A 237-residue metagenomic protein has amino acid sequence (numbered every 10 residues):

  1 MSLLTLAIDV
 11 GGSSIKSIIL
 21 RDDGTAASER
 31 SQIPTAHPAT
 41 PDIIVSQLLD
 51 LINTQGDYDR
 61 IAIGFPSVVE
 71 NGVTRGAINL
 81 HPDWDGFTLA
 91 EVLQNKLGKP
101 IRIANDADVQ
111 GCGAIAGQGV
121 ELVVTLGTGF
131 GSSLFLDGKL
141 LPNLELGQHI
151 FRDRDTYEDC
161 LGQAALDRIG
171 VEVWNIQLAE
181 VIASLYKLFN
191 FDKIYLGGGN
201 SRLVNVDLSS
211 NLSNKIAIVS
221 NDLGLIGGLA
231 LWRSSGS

Functional and structural regions predicted by a protein language model:
S2-I43, L136-D167: Short glycine-rich, Thr/Ser-proximal phosphate-binding strand/loop in the N-terminal lobe of ATP-dependent enzymes
L3-D9, R60-A62, E121-T125, Y195: Short glycine-aspartate micro-motif
S14, L185-S220: Glycine-rich phosphate-binding loops at beta-strand->alpha-helix junctions
I15-I19, S67, C112, F130-L136 (+1 more regions): Short beta-strand scaffold segments in enzyme catalytic cores
E29, P34-N53, D57-I61, S67-V120 (+2 more regions): Glycine-rich phosphate-binding loop and adjoining helix at the ATP-binding site of ATP-dependent phosphoryl-transfer
I61-S67, L126-T128, K193-S201: Glycine-rich beta-strand-to-loop/alpha-helix junction loops that act as flexible
L89-A107, L140-Q177: Glycine-rich phosphate-binding loop plus the immediately following alpha-helix
W174-L188: A short, acidic, amphipathic alpha-helical segment used as a generic capping/interface helix at domain edges
